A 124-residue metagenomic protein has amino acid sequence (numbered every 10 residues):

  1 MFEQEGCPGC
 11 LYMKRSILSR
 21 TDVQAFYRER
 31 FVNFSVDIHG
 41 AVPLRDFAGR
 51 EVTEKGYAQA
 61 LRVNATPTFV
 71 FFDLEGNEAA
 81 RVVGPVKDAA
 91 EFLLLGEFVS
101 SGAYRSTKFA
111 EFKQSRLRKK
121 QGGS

Functional and structural regions predicted by a protein language model:
E3-G6, A65: Short pre-active-site segment immediately N-terminal to redox-active cysteine/selenocysteine motifs in thiol-based
Q4-E5, V32, I38-H39, L74-E75 (+1 more regions): Solvent-exposed coil/turn segments that connect beta secondary-structure elements in extracytoplasmic/periplasmic
P8-L11, V70: Cys/His/Pro-rich metal-binding microdomains
C10-R28: Typically the conserved alpha-helix immediately C-terminal to a functionally engaged Cys/Sec in thioredoxin-like
R15, V36-I38, L117: Glycan-processing catalytic domains of CAZymes
S16-L18, G56-S106: Non-catalytic, surface beta->alpha helical segment in thiol-disulfide oxidoreductase systems
F26, R30, S35-N64: Structural alpha/beta surface segment adjacent to cysteine/selenocysteine redox centers across thiol/disulfide enzymes
A103-S124: Flexible coil segments in periplasmic/lumen-exposed cytochrome c-class electron-transfer proteins
